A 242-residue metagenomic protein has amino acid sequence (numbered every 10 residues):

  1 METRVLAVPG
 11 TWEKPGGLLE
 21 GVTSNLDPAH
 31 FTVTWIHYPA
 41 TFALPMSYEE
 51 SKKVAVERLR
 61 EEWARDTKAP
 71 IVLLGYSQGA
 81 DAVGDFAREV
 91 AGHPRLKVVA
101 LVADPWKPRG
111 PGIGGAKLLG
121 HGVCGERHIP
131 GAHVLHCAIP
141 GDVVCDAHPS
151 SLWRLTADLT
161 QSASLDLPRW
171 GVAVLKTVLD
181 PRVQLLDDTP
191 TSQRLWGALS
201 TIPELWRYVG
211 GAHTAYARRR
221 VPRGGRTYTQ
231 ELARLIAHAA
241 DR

Functional and structural regions predicted by a protein language model:
M1-V5: Extreme N-terminal starter segment of soluble prokaryotic enzymes
A7-A43, E50-A64, R88-R242: Surface cap/lid and interfacial helix-loop subdomains adjacent to catalytic sites that gate substrate access
M46-E50, L73-L74: Short coil/turn segments at secondary-structure boundaries
A64-P70: Gly/Ser-rich "nucleophile elbow"/oxyanion-hole loop immediately N-terminal to the catalytic nucleophile in hydrolases
L73-V83: Gly/Ala-rich beta-loop-alpha elbow adjacent to hydrolase catalytic centers
